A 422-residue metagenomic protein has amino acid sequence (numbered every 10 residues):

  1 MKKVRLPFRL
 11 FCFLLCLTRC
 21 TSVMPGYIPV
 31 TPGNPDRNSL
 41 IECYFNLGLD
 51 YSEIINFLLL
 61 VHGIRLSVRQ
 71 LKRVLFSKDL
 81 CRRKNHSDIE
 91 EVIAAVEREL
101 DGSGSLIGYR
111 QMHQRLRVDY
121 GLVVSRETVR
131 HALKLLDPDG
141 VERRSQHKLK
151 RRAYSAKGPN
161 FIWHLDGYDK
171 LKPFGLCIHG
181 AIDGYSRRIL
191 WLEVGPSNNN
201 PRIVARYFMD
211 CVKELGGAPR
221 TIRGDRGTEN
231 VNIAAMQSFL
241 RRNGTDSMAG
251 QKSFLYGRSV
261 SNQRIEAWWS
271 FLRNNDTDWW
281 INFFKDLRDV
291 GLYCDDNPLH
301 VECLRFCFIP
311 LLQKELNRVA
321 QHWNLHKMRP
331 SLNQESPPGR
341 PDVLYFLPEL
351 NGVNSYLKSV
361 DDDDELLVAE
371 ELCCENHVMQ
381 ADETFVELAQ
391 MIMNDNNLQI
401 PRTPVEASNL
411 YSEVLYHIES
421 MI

Functional and structural regions predicted by a protein language model:
K2-K3: Positively charged n-region of N-terminal signal peptides that target proteins for export
P7-S39, R69-E90: Basic, amphipathic alpha-helix used for nucleic-acid engagement in HTH/winged-helix/SANT-Myb modules and analogous
V30-L59, N85-T128, L165-L171: A short, amphipathic alpha-helix used for macromolecular contacts
L40, I64-C81, S125-D137: Major-groove recognition helix of helix-turn-helix-like DNA-binding domains
L59, G121-R143, K148-N333, A381 (+1 more regions): RNase H-like DDE/DDD metal-dependent nuclease/strand-transfer catalytic core used by mobile genetic elements
C81-E97, V141-A153: Short Lys/Arg-enriched helix C-cap and helix-to-coil transition segments that create basic nucleic-acid-contact patches
R115, Q146-K150, P338-P341: Short amphipathic alpha-helical segments embedded in low-complexity Lys/Glu-rich regions
M328-I422: Protein C-terminal end segments and domain termini
